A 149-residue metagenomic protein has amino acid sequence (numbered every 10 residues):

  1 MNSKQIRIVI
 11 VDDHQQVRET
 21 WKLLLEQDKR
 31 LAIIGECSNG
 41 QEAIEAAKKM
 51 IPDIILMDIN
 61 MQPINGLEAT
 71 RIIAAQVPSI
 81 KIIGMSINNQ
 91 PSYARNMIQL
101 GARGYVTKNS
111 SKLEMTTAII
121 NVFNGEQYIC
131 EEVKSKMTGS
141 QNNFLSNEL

Functional and structural regions predicted by a protein language model:
D12, D58, S86: Active-site residues of response regulator receiver
V17, Q62: The feature encodes the CheY-like receiver
R30-S38, A46: Short hydrophobic/Thr-rich beta-strand motif most characteristic of the beta2 strand and flanking loop of CheY-like
N39-E42, I64-E68: Acidic catalytic/metal-coordinating carboxylates
E45, L67-P78: Short amphipathic alpha-helix used as the core "switch/output" element in two-component signaling
M50-L56: Active-site beta3 strand of CheY-like receiver
S79-N89: A short, hydrophobic beta-strand element within the central beta-sheet of small alpha/beta folds
S92-Q99, G104-L149: Short, flexible helix-to-coil linker/hinge segments that flank and couple to helix-turn-helix
